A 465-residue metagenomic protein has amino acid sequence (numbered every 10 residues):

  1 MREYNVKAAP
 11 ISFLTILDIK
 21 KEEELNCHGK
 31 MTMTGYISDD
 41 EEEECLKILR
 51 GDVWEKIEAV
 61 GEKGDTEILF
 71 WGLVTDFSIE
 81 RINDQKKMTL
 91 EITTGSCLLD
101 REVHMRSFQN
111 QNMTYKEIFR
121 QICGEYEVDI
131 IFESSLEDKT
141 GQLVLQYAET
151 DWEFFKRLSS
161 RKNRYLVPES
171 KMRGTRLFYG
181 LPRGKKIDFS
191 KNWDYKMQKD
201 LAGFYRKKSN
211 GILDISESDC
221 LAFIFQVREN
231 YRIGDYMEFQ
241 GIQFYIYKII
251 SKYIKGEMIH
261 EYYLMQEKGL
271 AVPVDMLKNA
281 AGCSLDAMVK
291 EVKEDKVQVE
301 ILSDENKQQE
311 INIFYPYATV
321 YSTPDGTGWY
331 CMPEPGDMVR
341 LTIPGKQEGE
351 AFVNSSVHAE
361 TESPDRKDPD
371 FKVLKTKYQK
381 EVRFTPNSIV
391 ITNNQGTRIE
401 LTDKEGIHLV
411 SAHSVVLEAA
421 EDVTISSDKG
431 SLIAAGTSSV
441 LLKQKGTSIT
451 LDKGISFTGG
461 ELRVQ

Functional and structural regions predicted by a protein language model:
M1-Q465: Amphipathic alpha-helical and helix-coil boundary elements used as assembly and membrane-proximal scaffolds
